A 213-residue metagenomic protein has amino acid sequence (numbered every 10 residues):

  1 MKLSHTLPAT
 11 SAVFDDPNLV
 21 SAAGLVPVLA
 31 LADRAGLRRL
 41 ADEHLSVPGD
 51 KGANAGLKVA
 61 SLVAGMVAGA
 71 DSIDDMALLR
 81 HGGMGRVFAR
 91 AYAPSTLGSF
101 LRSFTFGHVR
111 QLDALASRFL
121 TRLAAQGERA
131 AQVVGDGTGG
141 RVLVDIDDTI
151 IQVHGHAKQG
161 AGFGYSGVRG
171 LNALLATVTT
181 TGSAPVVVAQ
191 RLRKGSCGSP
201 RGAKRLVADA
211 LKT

Functional and structural regions predicted by a protein language model:
M1-K212: Dynamic "connector" segments at or just before major functional cores
